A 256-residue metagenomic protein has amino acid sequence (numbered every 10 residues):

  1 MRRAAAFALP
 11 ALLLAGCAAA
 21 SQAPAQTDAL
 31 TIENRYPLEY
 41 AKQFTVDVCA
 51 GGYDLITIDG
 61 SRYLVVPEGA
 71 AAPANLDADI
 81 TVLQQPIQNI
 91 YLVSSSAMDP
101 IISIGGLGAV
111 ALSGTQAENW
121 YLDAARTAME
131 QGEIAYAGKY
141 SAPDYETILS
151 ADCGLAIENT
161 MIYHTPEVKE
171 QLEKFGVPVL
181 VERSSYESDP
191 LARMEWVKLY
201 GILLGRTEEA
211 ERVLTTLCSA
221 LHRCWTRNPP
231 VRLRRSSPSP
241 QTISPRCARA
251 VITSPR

Functional and structural regions predicted by a protein language model:
M1-A15: Sec-dependent bacterial lipoprotein signal peptides
C17-M98, E209-S236: Bacterial Sec-exported substrate-binding components of ABC uptake systems
D54, I58, Y63-L149, L155-I162: A short, structured surface patch at a secondary-structure boundary
N89, E146, S150-R246: Extracytoplasmic substrate-binding proteins
A97, D144, V168, T253-R256: Residues within well-ordered alpha-helices
I101-G105, V168-K169, R249-A250: Short, solvent-exposed loop/turn and secondary-structure capping segments
Q116, S185, R246-R256: Alpha-helical, coiled-coil/dimerization segments enriched in small aliphatic residues
T127-A128, M194-L199, I252: Short, surface-exposed amphipathic charged segments that create phosphate/polyanion-binding patches used for binding
